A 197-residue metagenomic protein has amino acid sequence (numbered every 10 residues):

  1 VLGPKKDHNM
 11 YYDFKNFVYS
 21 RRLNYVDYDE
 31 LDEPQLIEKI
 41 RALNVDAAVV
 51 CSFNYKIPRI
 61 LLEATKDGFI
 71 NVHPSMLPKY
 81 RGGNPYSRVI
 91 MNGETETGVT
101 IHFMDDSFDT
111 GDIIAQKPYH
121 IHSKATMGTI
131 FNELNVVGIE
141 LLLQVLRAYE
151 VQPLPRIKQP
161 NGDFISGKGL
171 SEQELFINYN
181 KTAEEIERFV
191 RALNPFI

Functional and structural regions predicted by a protein language model:
V1-P195: One-carbon transfer enzymes
